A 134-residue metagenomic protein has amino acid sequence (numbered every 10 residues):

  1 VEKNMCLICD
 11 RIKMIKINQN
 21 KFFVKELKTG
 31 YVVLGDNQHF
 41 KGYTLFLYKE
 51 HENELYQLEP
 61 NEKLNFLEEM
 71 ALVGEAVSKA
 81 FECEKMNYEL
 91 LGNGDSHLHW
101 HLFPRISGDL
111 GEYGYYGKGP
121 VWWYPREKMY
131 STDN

Functional and structural regions predicted by a protein language model:
V1-N134: HIT superfamily nucleotide-processing domains
